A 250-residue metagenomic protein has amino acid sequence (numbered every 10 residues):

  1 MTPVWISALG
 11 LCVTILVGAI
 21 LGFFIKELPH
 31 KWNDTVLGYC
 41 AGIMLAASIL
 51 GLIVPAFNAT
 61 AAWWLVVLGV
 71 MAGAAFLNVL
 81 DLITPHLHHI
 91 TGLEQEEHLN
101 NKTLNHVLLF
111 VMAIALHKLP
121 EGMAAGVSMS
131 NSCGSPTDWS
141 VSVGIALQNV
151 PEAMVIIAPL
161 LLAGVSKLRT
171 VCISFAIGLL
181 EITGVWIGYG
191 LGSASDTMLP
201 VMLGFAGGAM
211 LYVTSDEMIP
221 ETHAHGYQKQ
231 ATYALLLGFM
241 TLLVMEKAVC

Functional and structural regions predicted by a protein language model:
M1-C250: Intrinsically disordered, metal-sensing/regulatory segments
